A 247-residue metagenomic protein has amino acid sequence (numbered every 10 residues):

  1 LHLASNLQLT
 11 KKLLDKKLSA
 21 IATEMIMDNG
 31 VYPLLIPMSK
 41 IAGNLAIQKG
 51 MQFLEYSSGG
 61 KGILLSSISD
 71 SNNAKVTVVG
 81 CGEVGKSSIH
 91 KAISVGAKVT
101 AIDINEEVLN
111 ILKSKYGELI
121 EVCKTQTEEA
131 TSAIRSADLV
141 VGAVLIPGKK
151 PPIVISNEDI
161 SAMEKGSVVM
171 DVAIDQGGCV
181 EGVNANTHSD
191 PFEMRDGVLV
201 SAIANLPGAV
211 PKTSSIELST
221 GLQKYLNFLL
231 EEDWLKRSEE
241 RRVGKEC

Functional and structural regions predicted by a protein language model:
L1-V31, S219, Y225: N-terminal ligand-binding/catalytic initiation module
H2, L18, M25-D28, I104-N105 (+4 more regions): Short, ordered loop/turn segments at secondary-structure junctions
S5-T10, N105-I111, H188-S189: Short, glycine/polar-rich helix-capping loops at beta-to-alpha or helix-loop-helix junctions that flank or form
A20-T23, V78, A101-D103, V122-C123 (+2 more regions): General beta-strand structural signal in soluble alpha/beta enzymes
E24-K49, F53-L64, I174, C179-K245: Adenosine-phosphate binding glycine-rich loop
S57-G142, F192: Glycine-rich phosphate/diphosphate-binding loop of Rossmann-like nucleotide-binding domains
S114-D196: Rossmann-like adenosine-cofactor binding region
